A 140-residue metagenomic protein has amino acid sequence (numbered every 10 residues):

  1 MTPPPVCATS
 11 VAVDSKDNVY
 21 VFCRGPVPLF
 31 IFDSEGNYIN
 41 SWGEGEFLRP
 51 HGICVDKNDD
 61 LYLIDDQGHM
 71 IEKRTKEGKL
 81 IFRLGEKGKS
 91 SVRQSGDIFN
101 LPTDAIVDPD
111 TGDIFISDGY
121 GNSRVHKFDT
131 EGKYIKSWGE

Functional and structural regions predicted by a protein language model:
M1-E140: Eukaryotic scaffold repeat domains enriched in small/polar residues
